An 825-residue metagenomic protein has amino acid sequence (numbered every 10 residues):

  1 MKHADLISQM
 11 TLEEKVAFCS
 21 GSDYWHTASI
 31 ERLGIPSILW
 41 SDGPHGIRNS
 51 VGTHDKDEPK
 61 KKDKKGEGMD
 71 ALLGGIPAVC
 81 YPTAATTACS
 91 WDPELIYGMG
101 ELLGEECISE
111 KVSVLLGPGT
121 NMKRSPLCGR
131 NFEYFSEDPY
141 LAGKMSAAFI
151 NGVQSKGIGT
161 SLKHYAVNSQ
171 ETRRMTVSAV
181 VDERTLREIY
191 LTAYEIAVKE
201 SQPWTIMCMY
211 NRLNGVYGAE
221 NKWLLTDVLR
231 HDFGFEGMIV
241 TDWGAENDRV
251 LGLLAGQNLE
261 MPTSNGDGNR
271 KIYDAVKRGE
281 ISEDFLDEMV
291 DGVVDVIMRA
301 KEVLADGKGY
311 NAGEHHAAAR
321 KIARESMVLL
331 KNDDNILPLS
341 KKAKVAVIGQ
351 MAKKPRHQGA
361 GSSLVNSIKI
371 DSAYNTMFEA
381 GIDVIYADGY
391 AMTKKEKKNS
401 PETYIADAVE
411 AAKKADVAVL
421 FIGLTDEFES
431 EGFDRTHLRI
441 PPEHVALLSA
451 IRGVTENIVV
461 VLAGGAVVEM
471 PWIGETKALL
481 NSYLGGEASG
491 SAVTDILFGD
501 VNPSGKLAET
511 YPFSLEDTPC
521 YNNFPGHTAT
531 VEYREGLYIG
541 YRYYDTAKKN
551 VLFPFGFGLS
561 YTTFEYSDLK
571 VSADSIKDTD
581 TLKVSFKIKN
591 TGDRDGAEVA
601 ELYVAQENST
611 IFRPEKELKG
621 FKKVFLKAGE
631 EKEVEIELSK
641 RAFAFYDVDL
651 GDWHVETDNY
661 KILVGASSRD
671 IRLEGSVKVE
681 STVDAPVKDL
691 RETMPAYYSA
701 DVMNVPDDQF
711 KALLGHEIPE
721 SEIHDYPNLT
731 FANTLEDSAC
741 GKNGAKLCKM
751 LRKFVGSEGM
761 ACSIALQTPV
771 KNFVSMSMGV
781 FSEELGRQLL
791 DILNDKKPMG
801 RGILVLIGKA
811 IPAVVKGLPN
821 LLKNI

Functional and structural regions predicted by a protein language model:
M1-F643, N659-L663, S668, M778-G779 (+1 more regions): Glycoside hydrolase catalytic-domain context in secreted enzymes
H3, L12, G744-L747, G786: Short amphipathic alpha-helical segments that mediate assembly, nucleic-acid/protein binding, or membrane association
I576, T581, V683-V702, A765 (+3 more regions): Conserved catalytic region of serine esterases and O-acyltransferases that act on ester linkages in lipids
K640-P686: Terminal connector regions
G675-N743: Charged, amphipathic alpha-helical linkers/stalks
H716, F754-S757, D795: Surface-exposed polar/charged interaction patches
A739, N743, C748, V755-G759: N-terminal, non-catalytic alpha-helical interaction modules of very large eukaryotic scaffold proteins
A761-I825: C-terminal non-catalytic accessory extensions
